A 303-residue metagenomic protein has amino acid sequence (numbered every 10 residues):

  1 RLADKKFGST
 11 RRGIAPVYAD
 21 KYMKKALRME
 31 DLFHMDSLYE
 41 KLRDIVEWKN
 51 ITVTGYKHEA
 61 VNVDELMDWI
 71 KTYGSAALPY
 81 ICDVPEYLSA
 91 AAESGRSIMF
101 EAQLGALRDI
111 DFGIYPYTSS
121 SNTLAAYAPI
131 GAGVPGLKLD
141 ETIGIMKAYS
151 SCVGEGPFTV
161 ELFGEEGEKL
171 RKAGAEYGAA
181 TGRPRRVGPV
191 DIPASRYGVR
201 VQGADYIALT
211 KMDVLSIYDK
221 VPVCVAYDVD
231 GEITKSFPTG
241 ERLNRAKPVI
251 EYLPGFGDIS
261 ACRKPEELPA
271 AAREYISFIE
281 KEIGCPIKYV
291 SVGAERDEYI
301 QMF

Functional and structural regions predicted by a protein language model:
R1-F303: Non-transmembrane, aqueous-exposed alpha-helical and coiled segments at domain scale
